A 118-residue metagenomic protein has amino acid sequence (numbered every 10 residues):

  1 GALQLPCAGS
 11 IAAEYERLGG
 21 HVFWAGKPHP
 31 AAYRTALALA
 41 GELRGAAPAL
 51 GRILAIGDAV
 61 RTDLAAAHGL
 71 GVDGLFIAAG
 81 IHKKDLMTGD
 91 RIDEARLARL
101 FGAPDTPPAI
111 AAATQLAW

Functional and structural regions predicted by a protein language model:
G1-W118: Asp-based, Mg2+/Mn2+-dependent phosphohydrolase catalytic module
